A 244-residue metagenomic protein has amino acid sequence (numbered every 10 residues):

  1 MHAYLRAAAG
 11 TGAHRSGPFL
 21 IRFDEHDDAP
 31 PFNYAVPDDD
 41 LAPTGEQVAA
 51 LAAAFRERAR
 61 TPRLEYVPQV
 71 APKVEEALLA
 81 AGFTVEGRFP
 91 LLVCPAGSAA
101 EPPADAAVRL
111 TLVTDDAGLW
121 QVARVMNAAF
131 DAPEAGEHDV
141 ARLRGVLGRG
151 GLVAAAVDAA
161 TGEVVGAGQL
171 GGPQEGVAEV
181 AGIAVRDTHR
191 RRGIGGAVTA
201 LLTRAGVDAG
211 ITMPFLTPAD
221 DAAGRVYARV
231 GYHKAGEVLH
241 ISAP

Functional and structural regions predicted by a protein language model:
M1-A59, V70-A71: N-terminal charged segments
R6-G12, R60, E86-F89, R144-A155 (+1 more regions): A short helix-loop-beta-strand connector motif used in the catalytic cores of GNAT acetyltransferases and, in some
D27-Y34, E86, G172-V180, R190: A conserved beta-turn-beta hairpin within the catalytic core of GNAT-like acetyltransferases that forms part
A42-A117, I241-S242: Acyl-donor-binding surface of acyltransferase catalytic domains
T44-A52, A181-D187, R191-D208, R225 (+1 more regions): Conserved acetyl-CoA-binding loop-helix of GNAT-fold acetyltransferases
R58-P68, G206-A219: Conserved GNAT acetyl-CoA-binding A-motif
A71-V85, G196, D220-E237, P244: Conserved active-site alpha-helix within GNAT-family acetyltransferase domains
E134-R186: A conserved beta-strand-loop-helix scaffold within acyl/acetyltransferase catalytic domains
